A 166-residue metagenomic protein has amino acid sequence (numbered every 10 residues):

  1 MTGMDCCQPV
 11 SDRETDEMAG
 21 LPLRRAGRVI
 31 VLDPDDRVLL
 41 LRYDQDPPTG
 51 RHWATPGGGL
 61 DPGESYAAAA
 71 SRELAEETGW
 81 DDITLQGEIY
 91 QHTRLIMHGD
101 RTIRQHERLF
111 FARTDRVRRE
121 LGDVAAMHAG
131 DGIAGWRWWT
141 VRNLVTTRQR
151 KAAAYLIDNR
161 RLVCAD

Functional and structural regions predicted by a protein language model:
M1-P34: Acidic, metal-coordinating catalytic segment for phosphate/diphosphate chemistry, firing primarily on the Nudix
D12-A19, I96-G99, V124-A126: Short, P/G- and charge-enriched loop/turn segments at secondary-structure junctions
R24-R28, Q105-L109, I133: Short hydrophobic/aromatic beta-strand or adjacent loop that forms the aromatic wall/cage of a ligand/substrate-binding
V31, F111-R113, R137-T140: Short, well-ordered beta-strand micro-motif
R37-E76, W80: Conserved Nudix-box catalytic region and its N-terminal flanking loop in Nudix hydrolases and closely related
G50-R51, R119-D166: Nudix hydrolase/Nudix homology domain
L60, T114, V141-L144: Hydrophobic pocket-lining residues within nucleotide cofactor-binding pockets
G79-E120: Active-site segment of metal-dependent pyrophosphate-handling enzymes, primarily the Nudix hydrolase catalytic core
